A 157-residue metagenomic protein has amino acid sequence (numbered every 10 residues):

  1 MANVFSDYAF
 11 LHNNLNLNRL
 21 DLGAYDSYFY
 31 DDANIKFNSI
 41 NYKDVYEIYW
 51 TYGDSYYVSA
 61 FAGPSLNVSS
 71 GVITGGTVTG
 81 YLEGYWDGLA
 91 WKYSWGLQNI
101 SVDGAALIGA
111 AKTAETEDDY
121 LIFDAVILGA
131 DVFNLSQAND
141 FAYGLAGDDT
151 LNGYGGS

Functional and structural regions predicted by a protein language model:
M1-L22, Y93-L97, V102-S157: Glycine- and aspartate-rich repeat motifs characteristic of hemolysin/RTX-like Ca2+-binding segments in secreted
M1-S55, S65: N-terminal "domain-start" segment
L22-G23, I40-K43, S65, V72-T77 (+2 more regions): Short, solvent-exposed coil/turn segments at beta-strand boundaries
V45-W86: Post-signal peptide N-terminal segment of secreted/secretory-pathway proteins
Y57-S59, W91-W95: Short beta-strand segments
